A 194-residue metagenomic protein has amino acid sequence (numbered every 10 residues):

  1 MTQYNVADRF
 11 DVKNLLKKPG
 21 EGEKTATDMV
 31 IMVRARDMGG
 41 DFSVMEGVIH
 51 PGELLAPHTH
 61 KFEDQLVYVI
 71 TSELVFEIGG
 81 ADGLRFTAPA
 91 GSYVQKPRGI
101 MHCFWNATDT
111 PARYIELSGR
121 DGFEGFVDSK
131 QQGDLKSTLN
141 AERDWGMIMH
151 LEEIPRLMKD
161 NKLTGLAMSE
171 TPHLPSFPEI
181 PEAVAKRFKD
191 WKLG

Functional and structural regions predicted by a protein language model:
M1-T27, I31-F42, L54-D64, Y68 (+1 more regions): Jelly-roll (double-stranded beta-helix
E46-H50: N-terminal amphipathic alpha-helix
